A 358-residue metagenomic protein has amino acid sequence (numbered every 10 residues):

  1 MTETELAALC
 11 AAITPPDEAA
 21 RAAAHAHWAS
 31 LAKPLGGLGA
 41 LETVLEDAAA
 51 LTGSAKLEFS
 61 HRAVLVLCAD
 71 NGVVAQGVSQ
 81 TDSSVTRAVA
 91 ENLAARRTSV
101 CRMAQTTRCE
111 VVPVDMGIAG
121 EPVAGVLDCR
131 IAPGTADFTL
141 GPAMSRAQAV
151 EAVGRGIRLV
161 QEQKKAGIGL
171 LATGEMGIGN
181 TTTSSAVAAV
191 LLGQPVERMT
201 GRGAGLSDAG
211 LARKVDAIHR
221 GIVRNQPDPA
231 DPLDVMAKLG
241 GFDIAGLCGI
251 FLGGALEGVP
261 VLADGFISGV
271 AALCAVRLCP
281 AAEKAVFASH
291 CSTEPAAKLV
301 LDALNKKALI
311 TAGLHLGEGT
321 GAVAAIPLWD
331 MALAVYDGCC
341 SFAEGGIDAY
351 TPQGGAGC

Functional and structural regions predicted by a protein language model:
M1-C358: N-terminal loops that bind phosphate or other acidic moieties and the adjacent beta-alpha structural core
